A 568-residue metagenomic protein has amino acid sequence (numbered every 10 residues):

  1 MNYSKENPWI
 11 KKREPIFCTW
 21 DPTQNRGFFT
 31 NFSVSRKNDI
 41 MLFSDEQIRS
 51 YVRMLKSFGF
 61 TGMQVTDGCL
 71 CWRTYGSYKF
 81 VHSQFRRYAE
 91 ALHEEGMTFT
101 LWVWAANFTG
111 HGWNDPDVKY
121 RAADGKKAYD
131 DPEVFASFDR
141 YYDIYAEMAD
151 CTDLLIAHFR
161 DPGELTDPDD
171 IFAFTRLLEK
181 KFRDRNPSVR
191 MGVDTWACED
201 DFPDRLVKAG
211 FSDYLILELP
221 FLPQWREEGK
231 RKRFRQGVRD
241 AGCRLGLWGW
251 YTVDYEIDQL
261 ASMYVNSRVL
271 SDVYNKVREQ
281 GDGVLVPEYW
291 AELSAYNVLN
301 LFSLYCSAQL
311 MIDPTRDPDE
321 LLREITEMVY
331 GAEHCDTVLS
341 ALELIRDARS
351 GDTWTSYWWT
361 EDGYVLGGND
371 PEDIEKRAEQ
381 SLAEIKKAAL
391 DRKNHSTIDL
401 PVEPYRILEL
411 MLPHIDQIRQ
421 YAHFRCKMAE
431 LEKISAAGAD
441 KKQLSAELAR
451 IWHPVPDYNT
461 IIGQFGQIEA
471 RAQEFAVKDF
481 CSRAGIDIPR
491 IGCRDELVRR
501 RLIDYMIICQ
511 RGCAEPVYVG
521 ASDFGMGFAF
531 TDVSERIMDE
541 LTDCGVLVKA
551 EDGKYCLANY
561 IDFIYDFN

Functional and structural regions predicted by a protein language model:
M1-A136, D150-C151, R183, Q236 (+3 more regions): Feature activates predominantly on carbohydrate-active enzymes
N2-K5, L155, F159, L165-R494: Substrate-binding groove of N-acetylhexosamine-processing glycoside hydrolases
M41-L55, F135-E147, D201-R205, R231 (+1 more regions): Short, acidic/polar
D124-H158, G163-E164, I171-T175: Hydrophobic, small-residue-rich alpha-helical packing segments that form membrane-like cores
I486-D532: Short amphipathic alpha-helical interface segments
G527-D543: Short amphipathic alpha-helical interaction segments
T542-D552: A short, conserved structural fragment
G553-N568: Short, cationic-aromatic polyanion-contact patches
